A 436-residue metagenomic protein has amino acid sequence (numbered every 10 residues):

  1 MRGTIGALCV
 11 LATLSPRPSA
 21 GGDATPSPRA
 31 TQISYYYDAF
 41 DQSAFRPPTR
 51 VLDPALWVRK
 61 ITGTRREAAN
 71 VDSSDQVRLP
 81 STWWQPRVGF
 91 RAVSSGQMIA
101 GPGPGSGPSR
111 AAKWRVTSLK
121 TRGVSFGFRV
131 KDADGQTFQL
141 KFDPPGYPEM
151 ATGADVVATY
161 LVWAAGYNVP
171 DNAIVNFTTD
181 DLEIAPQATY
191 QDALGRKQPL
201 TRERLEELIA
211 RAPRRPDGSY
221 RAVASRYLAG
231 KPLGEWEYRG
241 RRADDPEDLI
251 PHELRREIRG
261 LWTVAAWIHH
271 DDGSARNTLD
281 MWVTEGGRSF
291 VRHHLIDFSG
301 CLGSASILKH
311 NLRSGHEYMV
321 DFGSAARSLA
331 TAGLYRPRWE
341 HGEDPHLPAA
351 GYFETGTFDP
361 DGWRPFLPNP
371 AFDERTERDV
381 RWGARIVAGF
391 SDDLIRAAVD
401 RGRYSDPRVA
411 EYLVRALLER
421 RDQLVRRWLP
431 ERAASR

Functional and structural regions predicted by a protein language model:
G3-L8, A12, P16-A112, T117: Intrinsic disorder/low-complexity detector
P26-R50, E285-S435: C-terminal catalytic region of ATP-dependent kinase domains
G101-Y238, R242: Conserved ATP-binding subdomain of kinase catalytic cores across diverse folds
D132-D134, A165-G166, Y227, A265-I268 (+3 more regions): Sec/Tat-exported extracytoplasmic proteins
M150-D155, W236-P337: Conserved kinase catalytic-core segment
V156-Y160, W262, R415: Solvent-exposed, polar/charged alpha-helical surfaces in well-ordered, non-transmembrane soluble domains, broadly
V162, D272, L417: Divalent metal-coordination and catalytic microenvironments
P170-A173, A224, S274, L279 (+3 more regions): A structural signal for short, well-ordered beta-strand segments and their strand-loop junctions that often border
